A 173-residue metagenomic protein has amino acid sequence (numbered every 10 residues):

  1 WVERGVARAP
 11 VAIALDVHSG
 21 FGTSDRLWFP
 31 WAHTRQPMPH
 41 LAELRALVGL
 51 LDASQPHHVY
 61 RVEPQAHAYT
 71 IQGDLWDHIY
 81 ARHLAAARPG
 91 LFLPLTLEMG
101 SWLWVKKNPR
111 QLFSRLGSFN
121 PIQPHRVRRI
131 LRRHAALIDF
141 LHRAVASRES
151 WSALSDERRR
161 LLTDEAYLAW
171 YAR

Functional and structural regions predicted by a protein language model:
W1-R173: C-terminal accessory segments enriched in acidic
